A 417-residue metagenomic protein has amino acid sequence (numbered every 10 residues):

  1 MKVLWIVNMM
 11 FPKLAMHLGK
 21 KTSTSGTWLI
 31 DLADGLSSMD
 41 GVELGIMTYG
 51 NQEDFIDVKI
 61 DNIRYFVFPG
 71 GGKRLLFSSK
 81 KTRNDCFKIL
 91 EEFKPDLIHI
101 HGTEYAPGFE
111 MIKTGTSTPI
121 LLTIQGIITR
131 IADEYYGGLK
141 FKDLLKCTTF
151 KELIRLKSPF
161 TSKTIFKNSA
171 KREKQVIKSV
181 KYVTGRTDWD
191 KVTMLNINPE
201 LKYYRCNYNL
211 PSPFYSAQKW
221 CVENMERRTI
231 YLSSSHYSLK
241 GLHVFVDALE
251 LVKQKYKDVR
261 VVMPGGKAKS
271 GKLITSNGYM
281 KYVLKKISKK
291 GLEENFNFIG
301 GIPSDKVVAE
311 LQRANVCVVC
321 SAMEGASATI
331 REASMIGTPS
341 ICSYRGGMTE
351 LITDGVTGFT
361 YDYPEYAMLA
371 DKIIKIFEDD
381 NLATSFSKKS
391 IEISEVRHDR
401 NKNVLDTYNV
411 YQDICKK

Functional and structural regions predicted by a protein language model:
M1-E53, D61-R64, Q412: N-terminal subdomain of nucleotide-sugar transferases
L4, C221-K240, V246-L249, K253 (+1 more regions): Conserved donor-binding/catalytic core segment of Leloir-type glycosyltransferases
L144-Y182, V192, N196: Membrane-proximal helix-turn-helix segments that form the acceptor-binding/catalytic region of lipid-linked
T275-I302: Nucleotide-activated donor-binding/catalytic signature segment of Leloir-type glycosyltransferases, i.e., the conserved
A322: Aromatic "clamp/platform" in nucleotide-sugar-dependent glycosyltransferases that forms part of the donor/acceptor
P339-C342: Short hydrophobic beta-strand element within catalytic cores of glycosyltransferases and related nucleotide-activated
D354-G355, F359-Y366, K375-N381: Conserved acidic donor-binding segment of nucleotide-sugar-dependent glycosyltransferases
M368, K375, L382-R397, N403-N409 (+1 more regions): A short, well-ordered alpha-helix in the C-terminal region of glycosyltransferases
